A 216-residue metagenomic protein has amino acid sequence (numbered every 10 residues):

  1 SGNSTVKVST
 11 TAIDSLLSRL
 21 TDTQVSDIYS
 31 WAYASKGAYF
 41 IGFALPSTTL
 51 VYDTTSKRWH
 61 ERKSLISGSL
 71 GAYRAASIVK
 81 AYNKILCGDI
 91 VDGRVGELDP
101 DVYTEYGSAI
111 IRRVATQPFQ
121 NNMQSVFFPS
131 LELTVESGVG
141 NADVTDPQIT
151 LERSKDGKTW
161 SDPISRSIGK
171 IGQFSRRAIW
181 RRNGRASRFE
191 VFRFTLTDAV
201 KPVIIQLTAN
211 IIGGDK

Functional and structural regions predicted by a protein language model:
S1-K216: Beta-sheet repeat architectures centered on beta-propellers
